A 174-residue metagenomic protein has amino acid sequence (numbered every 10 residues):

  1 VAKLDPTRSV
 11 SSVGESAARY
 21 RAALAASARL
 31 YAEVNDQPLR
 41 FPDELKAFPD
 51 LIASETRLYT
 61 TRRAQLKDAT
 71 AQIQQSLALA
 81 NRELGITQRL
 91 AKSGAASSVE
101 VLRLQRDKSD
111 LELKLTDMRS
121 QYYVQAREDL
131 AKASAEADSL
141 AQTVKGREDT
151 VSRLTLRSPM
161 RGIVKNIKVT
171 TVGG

Functional and structural regions predicted by a protein language model:
V1-G14, G174: Short hydrophobic beta/alpha edge segments that flank linear recognition/processing sites
D5-T7, R19-R21, A26, N35 (+1 more regions): Solvent-exposed coil/turn segments that connect beta secondary-structure elements in extracytoplasmic/periplasmic
S9-V10, T87, R153-T155, T171-G173: Short beta-strands and strand-coil junctions in structured, solvent-facing domains, enriched
V34-Q37, F41-P159: Long, charged amphipathic alpha-helices with heptad-repeat/coiled-coil character
R157-G174: Surface-exposed patches in structured soluble domains
